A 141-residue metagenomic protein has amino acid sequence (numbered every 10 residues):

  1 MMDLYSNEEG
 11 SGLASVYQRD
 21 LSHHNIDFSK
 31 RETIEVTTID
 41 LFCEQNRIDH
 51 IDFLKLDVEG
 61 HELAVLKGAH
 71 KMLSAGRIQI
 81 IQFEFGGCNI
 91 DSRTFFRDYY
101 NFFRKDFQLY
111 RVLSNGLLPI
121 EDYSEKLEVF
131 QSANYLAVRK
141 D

Functional and structural regions predicted by a protein language model:
M1-D141: Phosphate/nucleotide-binding beta-alpha loop and adjacent structural elements of enzyme active sites
